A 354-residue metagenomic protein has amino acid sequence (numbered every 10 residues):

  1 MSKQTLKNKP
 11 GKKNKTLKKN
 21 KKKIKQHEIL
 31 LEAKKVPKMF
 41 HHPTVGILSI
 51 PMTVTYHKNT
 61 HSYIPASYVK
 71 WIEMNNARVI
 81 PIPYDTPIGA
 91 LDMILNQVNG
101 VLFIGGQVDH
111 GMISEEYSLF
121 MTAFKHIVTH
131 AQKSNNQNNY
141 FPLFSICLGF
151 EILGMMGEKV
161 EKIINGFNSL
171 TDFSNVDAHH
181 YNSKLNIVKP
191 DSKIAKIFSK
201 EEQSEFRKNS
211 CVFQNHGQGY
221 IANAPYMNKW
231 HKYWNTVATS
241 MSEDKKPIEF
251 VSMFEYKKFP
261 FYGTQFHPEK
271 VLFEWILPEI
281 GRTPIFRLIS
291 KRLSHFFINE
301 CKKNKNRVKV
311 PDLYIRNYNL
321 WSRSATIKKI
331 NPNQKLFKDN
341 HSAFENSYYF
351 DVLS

Functional and structural regions predicted by a protein language model:
S2-K258, P268-S354: N-terminal beta1-alpha1 cap of cysteine-dependent amidohydrolase-like domains
P260-T264: Catalytic His-Asp charge-relay segment
